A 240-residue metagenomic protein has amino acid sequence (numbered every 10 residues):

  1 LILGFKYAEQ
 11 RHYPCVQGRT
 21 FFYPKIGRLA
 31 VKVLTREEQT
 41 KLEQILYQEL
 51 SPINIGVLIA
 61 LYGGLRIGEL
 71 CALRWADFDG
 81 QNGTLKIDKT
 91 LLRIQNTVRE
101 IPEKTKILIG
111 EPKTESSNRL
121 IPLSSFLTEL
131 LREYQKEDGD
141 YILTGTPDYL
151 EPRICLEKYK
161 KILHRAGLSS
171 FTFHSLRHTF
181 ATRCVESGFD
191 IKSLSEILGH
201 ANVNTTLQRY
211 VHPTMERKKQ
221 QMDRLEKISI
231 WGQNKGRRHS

Functional and structural regions predicted by a protein language model:
L1-T20, R66-G68: N-terminal DNA-binding recognition helix of tyrosine site-specific recombinases/integrases
A8-Q17, G80, L91-V98, L131-G139 (+1 more regions): Proline-centered turn/helix-capping motifs that create local helix->coil transitions or kinks
Q10, L58, Y62, G68-E69 (+4 more regions): C-terminal catalytic core of tyrosine-transesterase DNA break-rejoin enzymes
R11-V16, P24-I45, I53, N96-S124: DNA breakage-rejoining catalytic core of tyrosine-based enzymes
V33, L91, T128, L198-R224: Catalytic-site neighborhood detector that most strongly recognizes the C-terminal catalytic loop/helix of tyrosine
D77-T84, S170, F189-R209, N234: Short, polar N-cap/turn motifs at the start of nucleic acid-interacting alpha helices
N82, L91-N118, S125, G145-T146 (+1 more regions): C-terminal secondary-structure termini that scaffold catalytic or DNA-interacting sites
T90, E100, P122-S169: Active-site/catalytic core of tyrosine-dependent DNA strand-transfer enzymes
